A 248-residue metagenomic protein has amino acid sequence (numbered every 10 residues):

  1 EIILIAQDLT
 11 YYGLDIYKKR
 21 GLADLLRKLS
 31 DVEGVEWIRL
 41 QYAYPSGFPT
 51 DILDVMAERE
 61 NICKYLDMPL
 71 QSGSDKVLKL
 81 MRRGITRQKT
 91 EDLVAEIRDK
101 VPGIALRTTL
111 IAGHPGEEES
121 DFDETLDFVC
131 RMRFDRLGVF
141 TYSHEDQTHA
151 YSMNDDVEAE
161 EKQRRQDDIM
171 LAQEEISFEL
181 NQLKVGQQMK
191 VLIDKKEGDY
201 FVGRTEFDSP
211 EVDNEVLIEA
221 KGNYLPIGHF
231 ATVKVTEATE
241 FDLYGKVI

Functional and structural regions predicted by a protein language model:
E1-E119: Conserved SAM/AdoMet-binding glycine-rich loop
L4, L40, M68, T109 (+5 more regions): Conserved, mostly hydrophobic/aromatic
A6, Y42, L70-S72, T108-A112 (+6 more regions): Active-site proximal loops enriched in glycine and acidic residues that flank catalytic Cys/His/Asp and coordinate
G13-V35, M81-G84, H144-E175: Radical SAM enzyme [4Fe-4S]-AdoMet core and its adjacent flexible, acidic and glycine-rich loops/tails across
E36, D135, F140, H229: Short acidic/polar active-site loop segments enriched in Thr and Asp
E117, E124, R131-F134: Contiguous mid-protein beta-loop-alpha structural module that forms a pocket-lining wall or clamp of enzyme active
T141-D146, N181-Q182: AMP-binding (ANL) adenylation modules
S152-I248: Terminal RNA-binding accessory module
